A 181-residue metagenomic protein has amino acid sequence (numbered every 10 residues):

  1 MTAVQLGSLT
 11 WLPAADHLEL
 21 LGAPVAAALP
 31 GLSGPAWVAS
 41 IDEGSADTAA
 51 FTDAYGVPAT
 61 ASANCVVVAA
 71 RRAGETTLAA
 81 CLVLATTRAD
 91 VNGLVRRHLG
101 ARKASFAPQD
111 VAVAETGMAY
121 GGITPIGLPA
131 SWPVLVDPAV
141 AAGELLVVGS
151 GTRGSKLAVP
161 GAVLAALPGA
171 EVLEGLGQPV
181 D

Functional and structural regions predicted by a protein language model:
M1-D181: Extended, low-hydrophobicity, polar/charged segments
